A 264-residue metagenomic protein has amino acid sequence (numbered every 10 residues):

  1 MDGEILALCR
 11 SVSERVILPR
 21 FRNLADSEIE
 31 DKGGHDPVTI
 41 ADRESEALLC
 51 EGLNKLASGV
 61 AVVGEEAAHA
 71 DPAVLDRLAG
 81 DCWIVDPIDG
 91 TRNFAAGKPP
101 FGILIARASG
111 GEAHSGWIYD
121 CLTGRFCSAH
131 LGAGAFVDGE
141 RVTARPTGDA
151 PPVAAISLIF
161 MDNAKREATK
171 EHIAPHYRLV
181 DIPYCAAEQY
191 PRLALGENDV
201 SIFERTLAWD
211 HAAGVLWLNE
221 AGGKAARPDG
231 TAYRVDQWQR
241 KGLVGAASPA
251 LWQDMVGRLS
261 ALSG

Functional and structural regions predicted by a protein language model:
M1-I88: N-terminal subdomain of lithium-sensitive/metallo-dependent phosphomonoesterases centered on the IMPase/IPPase/PAP
I17-R20, D42, L53, T91 (+5 more regions): Residue-level signal for inorganic ion chemistry
D42, E65, D86-D89, D120 (+3 more regions): Acidic active-site catalytic centers that drive phospho-/nucleotidyl reactions and related ester hydrolyses
G64-E66, G139, Y184: Short loop/edge segments at beta-strand edges and connector loops that shape dinucleotide/nucleotide cofactor-binding
D76-F136: DPxDG-like acidic metal-binding loop motif
H114, V142-A144, Y233: Short, isolated positions in well-ordered beta-strands
P146-G264: An extended, acidic
